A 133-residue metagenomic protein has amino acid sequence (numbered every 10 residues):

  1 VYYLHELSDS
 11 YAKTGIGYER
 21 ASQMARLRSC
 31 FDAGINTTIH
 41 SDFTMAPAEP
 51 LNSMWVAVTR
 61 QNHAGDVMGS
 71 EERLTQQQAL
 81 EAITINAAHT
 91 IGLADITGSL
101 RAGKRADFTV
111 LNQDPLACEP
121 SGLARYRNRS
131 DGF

Functional and structural regions predicted by a protein language model:
V1-A117, S121, R127, D131-F133: His/Asp/Glu-enriched, well-ordered alpha-helical/loop segment that forms or immediately abuts the divalent-metal
